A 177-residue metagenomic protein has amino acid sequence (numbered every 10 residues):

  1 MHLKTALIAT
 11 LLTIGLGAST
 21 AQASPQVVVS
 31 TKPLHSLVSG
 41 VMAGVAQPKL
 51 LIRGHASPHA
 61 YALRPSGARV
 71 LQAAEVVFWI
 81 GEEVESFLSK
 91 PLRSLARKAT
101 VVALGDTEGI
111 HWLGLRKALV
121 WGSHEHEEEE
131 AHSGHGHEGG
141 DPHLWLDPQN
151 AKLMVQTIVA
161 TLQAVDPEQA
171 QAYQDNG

Functional and structural regions predicted by a protein language model:
M1-T5: Positively charged n-region of N-terminal signal peptides that target proteins for export
A6-G17: Bacterial N-terminal signal peptides
G15, A23-G177: Extracytoplasmic metal-acquisition and chelation regions
